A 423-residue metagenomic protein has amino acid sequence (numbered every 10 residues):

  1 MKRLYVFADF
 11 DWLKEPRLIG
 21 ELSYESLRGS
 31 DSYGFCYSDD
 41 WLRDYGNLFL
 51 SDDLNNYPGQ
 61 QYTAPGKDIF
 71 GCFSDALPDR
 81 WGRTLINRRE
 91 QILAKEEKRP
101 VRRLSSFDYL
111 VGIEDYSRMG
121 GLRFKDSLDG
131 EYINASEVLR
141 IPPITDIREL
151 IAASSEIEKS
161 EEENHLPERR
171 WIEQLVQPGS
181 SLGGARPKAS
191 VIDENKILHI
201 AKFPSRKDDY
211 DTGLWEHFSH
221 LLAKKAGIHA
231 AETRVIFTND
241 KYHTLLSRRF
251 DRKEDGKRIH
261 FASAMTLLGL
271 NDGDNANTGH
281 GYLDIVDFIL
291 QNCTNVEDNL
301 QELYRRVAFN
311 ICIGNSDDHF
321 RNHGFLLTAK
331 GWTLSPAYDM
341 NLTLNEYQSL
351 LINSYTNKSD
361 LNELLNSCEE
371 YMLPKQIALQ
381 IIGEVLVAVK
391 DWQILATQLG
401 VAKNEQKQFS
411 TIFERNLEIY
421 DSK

Functional and structural regions predicted by a protein language model:
M1-F320, G324-K423: Phosphate/dinucleotide-binding and metal-coordinating scaffold of catalytic cores in nucleotide-dependent enzymes
